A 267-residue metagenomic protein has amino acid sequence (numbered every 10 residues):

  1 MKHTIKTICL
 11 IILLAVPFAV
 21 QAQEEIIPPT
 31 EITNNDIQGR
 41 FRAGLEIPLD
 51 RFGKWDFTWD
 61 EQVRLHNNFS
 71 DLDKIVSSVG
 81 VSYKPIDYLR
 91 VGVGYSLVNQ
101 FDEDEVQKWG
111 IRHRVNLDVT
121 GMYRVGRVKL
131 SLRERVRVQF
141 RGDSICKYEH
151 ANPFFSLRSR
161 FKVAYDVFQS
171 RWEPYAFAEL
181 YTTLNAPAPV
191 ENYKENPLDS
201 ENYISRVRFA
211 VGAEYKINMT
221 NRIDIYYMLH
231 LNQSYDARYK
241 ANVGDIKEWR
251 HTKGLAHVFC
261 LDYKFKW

Functional and structural regions predicted by a protein language model:
P28-E31, V63-N67, D102-V106, D143-H150 (+2 more regions): Extracellular loop and loop/strand-boundary signature of outer-membrane beta-barrel proteins
I32-R40, F52, L65-K74, D104 (+2 more regions): Solvent-exposed loop/turn segments connecting transmembrane beta-strands in outer-membrane beta-barrel proteins
R42-G44, S78, N116-D118, R158-K162 (+2 more regions): Membrane-embedded beta-strand positions in outer-membrane beta-barrel channels/transporters
I47-L49, Y83, Y95, G121-Y123 (+3 more regions): Residue-level signature of outer-membrane beta-barrel architecture
D50-W59, Y88-V93, G126-L130, Q169-E173 (+1 more regions): Repeated loop/turn-to-beta-strand initiation elements of outer-membrane beta-barrel proteins
N68, Y88-N152, E179: Outer-membrane beta-barrel translocator/channel fold
V119, K253-W267: Outer-membrane beta-barrel "beta-signal"
E134-N242, F265-W267: Outer-membrane beta-barrel transmembrane domain signature
